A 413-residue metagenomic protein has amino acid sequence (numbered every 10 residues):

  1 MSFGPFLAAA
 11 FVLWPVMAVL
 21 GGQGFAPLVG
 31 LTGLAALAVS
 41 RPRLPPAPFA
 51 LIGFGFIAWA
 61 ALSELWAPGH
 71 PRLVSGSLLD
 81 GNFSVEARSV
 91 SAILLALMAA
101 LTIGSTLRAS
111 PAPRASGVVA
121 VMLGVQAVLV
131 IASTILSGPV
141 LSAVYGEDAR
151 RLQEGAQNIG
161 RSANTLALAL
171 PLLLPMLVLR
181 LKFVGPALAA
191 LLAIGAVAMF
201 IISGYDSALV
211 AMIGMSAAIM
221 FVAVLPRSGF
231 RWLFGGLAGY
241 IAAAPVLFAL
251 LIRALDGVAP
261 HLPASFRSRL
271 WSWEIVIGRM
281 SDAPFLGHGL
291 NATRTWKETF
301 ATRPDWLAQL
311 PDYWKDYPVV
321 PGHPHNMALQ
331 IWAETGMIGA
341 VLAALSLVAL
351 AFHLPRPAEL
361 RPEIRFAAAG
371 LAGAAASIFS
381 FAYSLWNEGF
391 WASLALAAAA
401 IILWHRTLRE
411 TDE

Functional and structural regions predicted by a protein language model:
M1-D80, T102-G117, L179-A187, H405-E413: Transmembrane signal-anchor hairpin modules in multi-pass inner-membrane enzymes, especially those that act on
M1-F3, L37-I52, L177-A190, P226-G236 (+1 more regions): Membrane-interface helix-loop-helix junctions at transmembrane boundaries of multi-pass membrane enzymes, predominantly
F6-V12, G322, F352-F381, L396 (+1 more regions): Loop-to-helix entry and N-terminal half of a specific, functionally important transmembrane alpha helix in multi-pass
A10-V12, L94-L101, P113-Y145, Q157-V224 (+3 more regions): Alpha-helical transmembrane segments of multi-pass inner-membrane proteins
L51-A58, L97, L101, G117-L129 (+2 more regions): Hydrophobic alpha-helical membrane-interfacial segments at the cytosolic entry of transmembrane helices
L78-S91, A149-A163: Short aromatic-rich membrane-water interface segments that cap or initiate transmembrane helices in multi-pass membrane
A132, S137, I202, M220-F266 (+2 more regions): A membrane-periplasm/extracellular boundary helix in multi-pass inner-membrane enzymes that assemble envelope glycans
L262-W271, G289-T335: Long extracytoplasmic/lumenal interhelical loops at the membrane interface of multi-pass membrane proteins
